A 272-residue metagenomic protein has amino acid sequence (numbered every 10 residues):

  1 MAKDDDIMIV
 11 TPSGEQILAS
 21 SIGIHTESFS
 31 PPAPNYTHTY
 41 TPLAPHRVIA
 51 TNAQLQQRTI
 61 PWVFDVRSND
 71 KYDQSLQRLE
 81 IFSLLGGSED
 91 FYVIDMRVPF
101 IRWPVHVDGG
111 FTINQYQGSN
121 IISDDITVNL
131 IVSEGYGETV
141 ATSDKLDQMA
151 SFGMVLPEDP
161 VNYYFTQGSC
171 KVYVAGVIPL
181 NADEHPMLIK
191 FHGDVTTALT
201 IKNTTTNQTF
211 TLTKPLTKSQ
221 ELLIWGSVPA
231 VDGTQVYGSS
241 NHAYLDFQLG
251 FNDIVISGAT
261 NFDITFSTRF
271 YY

Functional and structural regions predicted by a protein language model:
M1-Y40: Polar/acidic, low-complexity leader/linker segments enriched in S/T/G and N/D
Q16-I17, F100-P104, T206-T213: Surface-exposed loop/edge segments in extracytoplasmic proteins
R47-Y72, I121-Y136, N252: Oligomerization/assembly interface segments of phage tail-like spikes and tubes
Q54, I60-D95: Compositionally biased, low-complexity regions
L76-E89, T139-V155: Charged, amphipathic alpha-helical segments and their flanking helix caps
E89-V98, T200-I201, D253-V255: Short conserved beta-strand and strand-loop elements enriched in small hydrophobics with frequent Asp/Gly
Y92-T139: Short beta-strand and beta-hairpin "edge-sheet" elements
D144-Y272: Intrinsically disordered, low-complexity segments enriched in serine, threonine, and glycine
